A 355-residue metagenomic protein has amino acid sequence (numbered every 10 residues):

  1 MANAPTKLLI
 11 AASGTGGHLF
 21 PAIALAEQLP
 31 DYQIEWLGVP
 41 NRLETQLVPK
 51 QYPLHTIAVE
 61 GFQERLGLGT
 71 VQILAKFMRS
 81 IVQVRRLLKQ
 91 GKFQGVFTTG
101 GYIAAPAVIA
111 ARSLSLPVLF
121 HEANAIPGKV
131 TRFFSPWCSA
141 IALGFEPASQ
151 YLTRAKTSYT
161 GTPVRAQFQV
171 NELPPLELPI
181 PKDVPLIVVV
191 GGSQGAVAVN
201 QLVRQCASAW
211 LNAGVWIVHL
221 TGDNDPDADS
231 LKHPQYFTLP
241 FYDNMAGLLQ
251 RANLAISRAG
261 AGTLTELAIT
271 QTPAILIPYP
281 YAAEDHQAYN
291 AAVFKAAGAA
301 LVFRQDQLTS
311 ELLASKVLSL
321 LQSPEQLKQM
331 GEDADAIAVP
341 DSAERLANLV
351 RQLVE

Functional and structural regions predicted by a protein language model:
P5-S13, Y32-I81, R304-D306: Conserved nucleotide-sugar phosphate-binding/catalytic loop shared by glycosyltransferases and other
H18-L29: Short amphipathic alpha-helix
R42, L47-Y52, E172-P174, L178-A255 (+3 more regions): Donor-nucleotide binding loops and adjacent catalytic segments primarily of GT-B fold Leloir glycosyltransferases
Q83-V96, I103-L119, R132-W137: Glycosyltransferases and closely related glycan-assembly transferases that use nucleotide-activated donors
F93-G95, Q250-T265, T272-P273: Acidic donor-binding loop of glycosyltransferase active sites
R112-L173: Active-site-proximal region of nucleotide-activated glycan assembly enzymes, centered on histidine/acidic-rich loops
Q326-P340: A short, well-ordered alpha-helix in the C-terminal region of glycosyltransferases
V339-E355: C-terminal alpha-helical cap of glycosyltransferases
